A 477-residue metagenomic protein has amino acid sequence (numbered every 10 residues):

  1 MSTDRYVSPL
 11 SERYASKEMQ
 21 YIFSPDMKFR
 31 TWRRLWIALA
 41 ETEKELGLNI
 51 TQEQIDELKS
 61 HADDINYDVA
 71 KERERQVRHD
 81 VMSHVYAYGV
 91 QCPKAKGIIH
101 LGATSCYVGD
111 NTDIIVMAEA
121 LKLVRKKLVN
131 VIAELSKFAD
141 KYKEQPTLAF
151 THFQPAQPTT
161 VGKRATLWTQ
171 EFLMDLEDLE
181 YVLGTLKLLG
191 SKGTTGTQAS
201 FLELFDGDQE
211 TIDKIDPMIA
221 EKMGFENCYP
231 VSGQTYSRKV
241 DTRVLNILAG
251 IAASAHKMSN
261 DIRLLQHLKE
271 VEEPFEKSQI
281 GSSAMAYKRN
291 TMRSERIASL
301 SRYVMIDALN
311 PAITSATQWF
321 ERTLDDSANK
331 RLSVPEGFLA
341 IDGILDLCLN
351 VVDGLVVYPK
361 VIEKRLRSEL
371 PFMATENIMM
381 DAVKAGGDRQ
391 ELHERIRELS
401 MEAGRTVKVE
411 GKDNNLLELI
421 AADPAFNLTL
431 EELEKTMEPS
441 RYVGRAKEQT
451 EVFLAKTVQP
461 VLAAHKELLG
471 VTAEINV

Functional and structural regions predicted by a protein language model:
M1-A199, F205-A220, G281-S282, M292-R296 (+3 more regions): A helix-coil-helix interface module used to build multimeric assemblies and to scaffold catalytic/cofactor sites
Q20-S24, V69-K71, Q279-S299, E321-E336 (+4 more regions): Short beta-alpha connecting loops at secondary-structure transitions that line or flank enzyme active sites
L39-T42, V124, L128-V131, L135-F138 (+13 more regions): Amphipathic alpha-helices that form helix-helix packing interfaces
D140-G162, E272-K288, E321-A328, D353-M373: Glycine-rich cofactor-pocket loops
P217-Q234: A short, charged helix-loop
T235-E270, P274, Q279-A340: A conserved active-site cap/scaffold subdomain adjacent to cofactor or substrate pockets
E272, R395-E402: Active/binding-pocket-proximal capping segment
Y303-R389, R395: Long, amphipathic alpha-helical stalk/connector segments used for oligomerization, subunit docking, or mechanical
